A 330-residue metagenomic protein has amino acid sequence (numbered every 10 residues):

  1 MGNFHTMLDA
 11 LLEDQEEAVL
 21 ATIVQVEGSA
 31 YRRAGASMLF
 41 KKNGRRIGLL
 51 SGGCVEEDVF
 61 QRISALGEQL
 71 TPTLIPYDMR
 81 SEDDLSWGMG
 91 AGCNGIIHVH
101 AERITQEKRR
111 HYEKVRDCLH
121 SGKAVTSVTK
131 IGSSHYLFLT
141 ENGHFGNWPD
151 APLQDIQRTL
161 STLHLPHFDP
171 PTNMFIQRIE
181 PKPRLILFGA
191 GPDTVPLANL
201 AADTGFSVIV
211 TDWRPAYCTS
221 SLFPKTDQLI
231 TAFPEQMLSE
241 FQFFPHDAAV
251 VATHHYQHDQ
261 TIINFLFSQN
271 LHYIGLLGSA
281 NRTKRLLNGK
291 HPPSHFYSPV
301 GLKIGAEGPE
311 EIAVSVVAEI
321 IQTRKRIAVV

Functional and structural regions predicted by a protein language model:
M1-W213, Y217, S221, T226-D227 (+2 more regions): Segments forming oxygen-rich coordination pockets for charged ligands
L85, T194-V195, H258-Q260, T283-K284: Short, well-ordered alpha-helical microsegments
T211, A248, T253-Y256, N264-G289: ADP-ribose/adenylate-binding Rossmann-like module
P215-S220, D259, T283-L286: Short, glycine/polar-rich helix-capping loops at beta-to-alpha or helix-loop-helix junctions that flank or form
P224-T226, Q269-N270, H291-P292: Short, structured coil segments at secondary-structure junctions
Q228-P234: Short acidic-hydrophobic, aromatic-tinged amphipathic segments that line or gate anion-handling sites
P234-P245: Short amphipathic alpha-helix with an adjacent loop that forms part of the alpha/beta core around
L276-V330: Adenosine-phosphate binding glycine-rich loop
